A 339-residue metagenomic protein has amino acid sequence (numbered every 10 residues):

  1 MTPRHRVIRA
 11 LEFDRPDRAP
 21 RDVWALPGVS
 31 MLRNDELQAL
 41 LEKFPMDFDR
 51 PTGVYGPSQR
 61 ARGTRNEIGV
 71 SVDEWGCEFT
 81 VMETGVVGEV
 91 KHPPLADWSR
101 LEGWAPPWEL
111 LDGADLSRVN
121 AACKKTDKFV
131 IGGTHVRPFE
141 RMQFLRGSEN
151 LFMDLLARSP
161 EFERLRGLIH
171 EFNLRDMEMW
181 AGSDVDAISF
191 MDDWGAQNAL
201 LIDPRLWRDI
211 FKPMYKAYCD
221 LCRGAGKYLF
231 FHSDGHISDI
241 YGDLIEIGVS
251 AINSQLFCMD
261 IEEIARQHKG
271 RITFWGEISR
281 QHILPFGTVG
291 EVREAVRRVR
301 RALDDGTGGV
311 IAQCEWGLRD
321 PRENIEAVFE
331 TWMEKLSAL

Functional and structural regions predicted by a protein language model:
M1, R21, K43, R50-T52 (+2 more regions): N-acyltransferase acceptor-side catalytic subdomain
M1-L32, E36, V72, V81 (+1 more regions): Active-site loop segments of alpha/beta catalytic cores
R15, F44-D49, T64, K125: Short, solvent-exposed loop/edge-beta patches enriched in aromatic
S30-A61: Segments that shape or occlude catalytic/ligand-binding pockets
F44-T52, K91-A105, T134-L145: An N-terminal domain-start capping segment
Q59-G63, D192-G195: Short, charged low-complexity linear motifs
A61-L110, K125-F129: A contiguous, low-structure linker/loop signature
